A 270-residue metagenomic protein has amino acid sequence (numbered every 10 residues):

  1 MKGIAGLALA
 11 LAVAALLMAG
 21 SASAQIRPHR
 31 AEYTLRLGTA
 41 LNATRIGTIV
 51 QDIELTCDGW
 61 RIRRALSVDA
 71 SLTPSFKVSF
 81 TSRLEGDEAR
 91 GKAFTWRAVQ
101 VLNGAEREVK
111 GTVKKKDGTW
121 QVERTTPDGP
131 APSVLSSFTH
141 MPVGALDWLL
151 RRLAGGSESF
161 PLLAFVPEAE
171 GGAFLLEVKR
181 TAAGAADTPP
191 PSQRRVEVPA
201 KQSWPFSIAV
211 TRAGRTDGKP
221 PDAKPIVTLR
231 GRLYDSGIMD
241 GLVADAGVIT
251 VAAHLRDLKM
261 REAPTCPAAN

Functional and structural regions predicted by a protein language model:
M1-G6: Positively charged n-region of N-terminal signal peptides that target proteins for export
A8-A19: Bacterial N-terminal signal peptides
A22-K77: N-terminal cleavable signal peptides for secretion/export
A24-I26, D52-R61, D87-K92, V198-A200 (+1 more regions): A short, structured loop/turn motif at beta-sheet edges
T39-L41, C57, A70-L72, K92 (+3 more regions): Residues that cap or initiate secondary-structure elements
T48-E54, T81-D87, G111, L229-G231: Hydrophobic/aromatic beta-strand elements that line small-molecule binding cavities or substrate pockets in beta-rich
R64-K116: Hydrophobic/aromatic-rich structural module bridging two neighboring secondary-structure elements via a short loop
R97-N270: Mature, soluble, non-transmembrane domains
